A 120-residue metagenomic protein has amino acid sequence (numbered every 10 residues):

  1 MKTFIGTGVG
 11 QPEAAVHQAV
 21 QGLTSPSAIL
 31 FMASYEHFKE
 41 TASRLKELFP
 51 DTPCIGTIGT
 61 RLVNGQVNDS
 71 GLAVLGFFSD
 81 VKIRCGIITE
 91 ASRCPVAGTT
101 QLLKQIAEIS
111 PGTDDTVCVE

Functional and structural regions predicted by a protein language model:
M1-E120: Cofactor- and metal-binding active-site motifs of prokaryotic enzymes that mediate redox/radical or nucleophilic
